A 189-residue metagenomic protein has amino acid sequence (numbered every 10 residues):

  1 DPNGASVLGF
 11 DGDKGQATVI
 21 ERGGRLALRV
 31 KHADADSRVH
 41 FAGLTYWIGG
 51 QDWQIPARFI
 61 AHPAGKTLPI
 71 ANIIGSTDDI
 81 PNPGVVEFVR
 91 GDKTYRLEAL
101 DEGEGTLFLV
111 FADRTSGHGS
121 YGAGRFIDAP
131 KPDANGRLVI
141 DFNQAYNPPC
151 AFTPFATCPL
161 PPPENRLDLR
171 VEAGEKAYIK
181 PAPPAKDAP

Functional and structural regions predicted by a protein language model:
D1-L8: Forkhead-associated
N3, E21-R25, E98-T106, R125-F126: A short, sequence-level motif marking secondary-structure junctions
L8, K14-E21, A57, Y95-A99: Broad, structure-driven detector of short, well-ordered beta-strand segments within folded domains
D11-K14, R29-D36, F111-T115, N143-A145: Secondary-structure transition/turn motif
V19-D78: Surface-exposed beta-loop interaction hotspot
A27, E104-F111, P132-R137: Short, surface-exposed linear segments at secondary-structure transitions and domain or protein termini
G43-Y46, R114-G119, A123, D128-P132 (+1 more regions): Extended, aromatic/histidine-rich regions of cofactor-dependent oxidoreductases associated with respiratory
T77-Y121: Mid-length scaffold segments of soluble, non-membrane domains
